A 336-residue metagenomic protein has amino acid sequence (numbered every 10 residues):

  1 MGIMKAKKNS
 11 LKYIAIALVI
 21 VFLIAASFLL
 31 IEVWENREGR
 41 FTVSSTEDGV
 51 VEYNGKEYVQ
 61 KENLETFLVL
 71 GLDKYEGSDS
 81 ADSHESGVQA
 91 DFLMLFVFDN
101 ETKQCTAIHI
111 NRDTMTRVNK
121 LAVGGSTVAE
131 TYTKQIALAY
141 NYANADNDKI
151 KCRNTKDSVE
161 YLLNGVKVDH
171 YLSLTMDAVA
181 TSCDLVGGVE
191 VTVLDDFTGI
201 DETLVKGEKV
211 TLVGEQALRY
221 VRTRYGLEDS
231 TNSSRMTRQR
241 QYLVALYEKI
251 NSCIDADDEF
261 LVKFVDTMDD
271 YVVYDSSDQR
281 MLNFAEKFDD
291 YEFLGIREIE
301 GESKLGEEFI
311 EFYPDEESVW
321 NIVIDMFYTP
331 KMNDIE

Functional and structural regions predicted by a protein language model:
G2-I3, Y13-A17, A25-E336: Non-catalytic, solvent-exposed segments at the cell envelope interface
K8-L11: Membrane-interface helix-boundary signature
